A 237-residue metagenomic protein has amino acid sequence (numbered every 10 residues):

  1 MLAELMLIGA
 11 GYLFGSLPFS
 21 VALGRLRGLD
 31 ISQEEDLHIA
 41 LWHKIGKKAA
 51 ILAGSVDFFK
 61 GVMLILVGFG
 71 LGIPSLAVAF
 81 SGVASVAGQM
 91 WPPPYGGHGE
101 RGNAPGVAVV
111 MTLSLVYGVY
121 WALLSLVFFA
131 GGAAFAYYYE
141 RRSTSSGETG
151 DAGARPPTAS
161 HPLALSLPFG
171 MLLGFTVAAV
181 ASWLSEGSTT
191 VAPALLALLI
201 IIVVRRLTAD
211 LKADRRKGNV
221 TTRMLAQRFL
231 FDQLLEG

Functional and structural regions predicted by a protein language model:
M1-A10, F59, M63-F80, M111-L123 (+1 more regions): Helix-coil boundary and interhelical linker segments in multi-pass alpha-helical membrane proteins
L7, G11, S16, S20 (+12 more regions): Alpha-helical transmembrane segments in multi-pass membrane proteins
S20-R25, A84-G97, G132-T158, R206-L211: C-terminal ends of transmembrane helices
A22-A50, G99, G147-P157, L211-G237: Cytosolic, membrane-interface loops and tails of multi-pass inner-membrane proteins
D30-H38, P93-V107, R141-G150, P162-L172: Short, non-helical or kinked segments that cap or interrupt transmembrane helices
W42-I45, G68-F69, A84, G88 (+2 more regions): Interfacial segments of multi-pass membrane proteins
K47-A49, I73-A77, N103: Membrane-helix interface segments
V119-F128, L163-G174, L184-L199: Loop-to-transmembrane alpha-helix initiation sites
